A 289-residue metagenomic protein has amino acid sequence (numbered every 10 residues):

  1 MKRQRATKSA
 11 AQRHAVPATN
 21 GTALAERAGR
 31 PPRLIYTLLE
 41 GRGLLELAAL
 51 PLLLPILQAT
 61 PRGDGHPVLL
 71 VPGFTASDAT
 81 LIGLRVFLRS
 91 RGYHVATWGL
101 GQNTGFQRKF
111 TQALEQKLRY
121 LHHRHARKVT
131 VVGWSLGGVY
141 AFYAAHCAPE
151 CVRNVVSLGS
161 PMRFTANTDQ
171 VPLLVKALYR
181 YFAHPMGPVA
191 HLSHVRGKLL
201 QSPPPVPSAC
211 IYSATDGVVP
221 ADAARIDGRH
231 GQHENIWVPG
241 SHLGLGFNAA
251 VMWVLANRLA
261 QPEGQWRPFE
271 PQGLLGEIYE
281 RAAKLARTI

Functional and structural regions predicted by a protein language model:
M1-V68, L81, V86, R91 (+2 more regions): Flexible, membrane-associating and regulatory peripheral segments of lipid-active enzymes
G29-P31, P61, F142, P205 (+1 more regions): N-terminal hydrophobic alpha-helix used for membrane targeting or insertion
L47-L50, Y120, R180, H184 (+2 more regions): A structural signal for alpha-helix termini and helix-coil/disorder junctions
R62, F106, V132, R163 (+3 more regions): Residue-level signal for alpha-helical context at structural boundaries
H66-A79, G83, R89-P205, I211 (+1 more regions): Serine-dependent carboxylesterase/thioesterase catalytic core of lipase-like alpha/beta-hydrolase/SGNH enzymes
P204-I289: C-terminal catalytic-base region of ester-bond hydrolases, centering on the histidine of the charge-relay
